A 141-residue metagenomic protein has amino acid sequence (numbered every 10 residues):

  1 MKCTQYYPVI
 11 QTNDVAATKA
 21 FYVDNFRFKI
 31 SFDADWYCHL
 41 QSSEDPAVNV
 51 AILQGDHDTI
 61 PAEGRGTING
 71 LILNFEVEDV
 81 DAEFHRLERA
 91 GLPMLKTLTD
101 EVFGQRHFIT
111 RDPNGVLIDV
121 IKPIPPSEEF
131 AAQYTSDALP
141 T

Functional and structural regions predicted by a protein language model:
M1-Y6, K29-F75, F84-R111, P123-T141: Vicinal oxygen chelate
V9: Active-site-adjacent loop/helix segments that line or gate small-molecule/cofactor pockets in enzymes
T12-D14, V102: Conserved beta-strand-loop-alpha-helix junction that forms the acyl-donor binding cleft
D14-V15, E78-V80: Helix N-cap motif at beta-to-alpha junctions
T18-V23, L87, G115: Conserved active-site tyrosine of GNAT-family acetyltransferases
